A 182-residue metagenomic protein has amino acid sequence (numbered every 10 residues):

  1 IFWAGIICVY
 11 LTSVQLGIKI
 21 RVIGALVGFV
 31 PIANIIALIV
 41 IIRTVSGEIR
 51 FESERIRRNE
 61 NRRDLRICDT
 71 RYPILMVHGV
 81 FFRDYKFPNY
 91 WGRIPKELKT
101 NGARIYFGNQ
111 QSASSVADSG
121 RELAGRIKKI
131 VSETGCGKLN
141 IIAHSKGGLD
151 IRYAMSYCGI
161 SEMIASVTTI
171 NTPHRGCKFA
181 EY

Functional and structural regions predicted by a protein language model:
I1-G92: Flexible, membrane-associating and regulatory peripheral segments of lipid-active enzymes
Q15, Q110-Q111, N171: Residue-identity detector for glutamine
I39-I42, K86-F87, A117, Y153 (+1 more regions): Short, function-defining helix-loop hinge/capping sites that tune catalysis or transport
R66-L139: Active-site catalytic motif of lipid deacylating hydrolases and related acyltransferases
H78, I105, R121-Y182: Serine-dependent carboxylesterase/thioesterase catalytic core of lipase-like alpha/beta-hydrolase/SGNH enzymes
